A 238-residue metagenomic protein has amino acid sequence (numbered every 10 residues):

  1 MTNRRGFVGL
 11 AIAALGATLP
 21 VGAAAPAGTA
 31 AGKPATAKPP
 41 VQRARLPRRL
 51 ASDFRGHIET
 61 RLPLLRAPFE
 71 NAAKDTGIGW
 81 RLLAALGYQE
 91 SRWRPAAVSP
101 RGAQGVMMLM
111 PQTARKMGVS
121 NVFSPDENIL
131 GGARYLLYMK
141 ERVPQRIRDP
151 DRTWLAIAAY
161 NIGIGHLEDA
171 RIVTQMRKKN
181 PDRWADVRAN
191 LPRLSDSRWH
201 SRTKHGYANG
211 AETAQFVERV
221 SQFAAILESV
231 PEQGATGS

Functional and structural regions predicted by a protein language model:
M1-A14: N-terminal secretory signal peptides and thylakoid transit peptides that target proteins across membranes
R5-G6, P26, P47: Catalytic-site microenvironment of enzymes that process N-acetyl-hexosamine-containing cell-wall polysaccharides
A14-P20: Hydrophobic h-region of N-terminal signal peptides that target proteins for export in Gram-negative bacteria
V21-K33: Signal peptide processing junction and immediate N-terminal pro/mature segment of secreted/exported proteins
P34-S238: Catalytic glycan-binding domains that act on GlcNAc-containing polysaccharides
